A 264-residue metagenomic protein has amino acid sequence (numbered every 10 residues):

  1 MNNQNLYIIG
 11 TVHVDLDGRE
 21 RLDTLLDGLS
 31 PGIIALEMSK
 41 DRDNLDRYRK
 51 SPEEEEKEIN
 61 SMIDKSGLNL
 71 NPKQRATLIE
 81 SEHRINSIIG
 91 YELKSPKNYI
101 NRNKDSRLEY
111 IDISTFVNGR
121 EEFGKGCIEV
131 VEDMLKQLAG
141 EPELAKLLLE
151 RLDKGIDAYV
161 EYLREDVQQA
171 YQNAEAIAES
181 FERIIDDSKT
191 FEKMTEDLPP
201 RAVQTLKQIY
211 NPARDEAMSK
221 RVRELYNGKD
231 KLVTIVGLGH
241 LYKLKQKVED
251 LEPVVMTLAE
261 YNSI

Functional and structural regions predicted by a protein language model:
M1-I264: Compositional signal for N-terminal targeting/processing segments
